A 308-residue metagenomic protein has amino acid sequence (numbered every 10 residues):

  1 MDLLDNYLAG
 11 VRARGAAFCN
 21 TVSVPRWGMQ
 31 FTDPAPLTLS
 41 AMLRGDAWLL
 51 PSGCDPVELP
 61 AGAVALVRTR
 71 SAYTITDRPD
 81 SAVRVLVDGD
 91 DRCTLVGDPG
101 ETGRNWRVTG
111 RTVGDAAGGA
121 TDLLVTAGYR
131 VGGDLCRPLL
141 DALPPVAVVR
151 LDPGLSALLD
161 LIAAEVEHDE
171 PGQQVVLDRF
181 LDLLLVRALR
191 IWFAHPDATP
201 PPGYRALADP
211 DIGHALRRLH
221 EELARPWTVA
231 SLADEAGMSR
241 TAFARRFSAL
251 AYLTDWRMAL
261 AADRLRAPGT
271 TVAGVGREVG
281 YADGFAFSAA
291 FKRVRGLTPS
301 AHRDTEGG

Functional and structural regions predicted by a protein language model:
M1, D304-G308: Actinobacteria-biased recognition of intrinsically disordered, low-complexity terminal regions
M1-A65, R70-D115: Generic protein-terminus/edge-of-domain signal
M42, L219-E222, R264-L265: Short helix-to-turn junction characteristic of helix-turn-helix DNA-binding domains, especially the helix
P56, P226, G269-T270, F285: Residue at a beta-strand N-cap/secondary-structure junction
G119: Glycine-rich phosphate/pyrophosphate-binding loop and adjacent beta-alpha nucleotide/cofactor-binding cores
D122-H220: An amphipathic alpha-helical interaction segment
L183, R187-F193, D209, H214-L260 (+1 more regions): Basic/polar phosphate-binding segments, predominantly the helix-turn-helix DNA-binding elements of transcriptional
